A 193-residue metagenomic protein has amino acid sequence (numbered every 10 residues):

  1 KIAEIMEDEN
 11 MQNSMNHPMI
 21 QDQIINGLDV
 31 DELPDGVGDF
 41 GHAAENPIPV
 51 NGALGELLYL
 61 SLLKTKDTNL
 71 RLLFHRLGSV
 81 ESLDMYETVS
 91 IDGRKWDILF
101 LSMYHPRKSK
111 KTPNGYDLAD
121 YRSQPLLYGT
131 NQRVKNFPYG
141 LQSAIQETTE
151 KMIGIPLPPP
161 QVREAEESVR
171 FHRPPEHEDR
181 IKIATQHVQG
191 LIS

Functional and structural regions predicted by a protein language model:
I2-L83, S90-S193: N-terminal secretory-pathway/extracellular module detecting exported/lumenal segments and adjacent signal-anchor/first
